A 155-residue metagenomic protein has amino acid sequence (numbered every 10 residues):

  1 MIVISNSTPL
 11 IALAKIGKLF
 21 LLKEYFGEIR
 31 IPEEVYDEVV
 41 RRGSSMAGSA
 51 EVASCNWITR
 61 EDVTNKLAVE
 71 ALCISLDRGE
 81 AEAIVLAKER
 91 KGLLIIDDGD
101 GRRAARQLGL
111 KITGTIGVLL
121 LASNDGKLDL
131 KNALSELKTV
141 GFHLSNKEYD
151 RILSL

Functional and structural regions predicted by a protein language model:
M1-G92, G99, Q107-L110, E136 (+2 more regions): Active-site-proximal, substrate-binding regions of enzyme catalytic domains and RNA-binding/basic surfaces
G99-D100, G117: Short, ordered loop/turn segments at secondary-structure junctions
R103: Alpha-helical elements of the RecA-like P-loop NTPase motor core of helicases
I112-G114, V118: Flexible glycine-rich active-site/ligand-binding loops centered on an Asp-His dyad
I116, N124-L155: Long, charged alpha-helical interface segments
